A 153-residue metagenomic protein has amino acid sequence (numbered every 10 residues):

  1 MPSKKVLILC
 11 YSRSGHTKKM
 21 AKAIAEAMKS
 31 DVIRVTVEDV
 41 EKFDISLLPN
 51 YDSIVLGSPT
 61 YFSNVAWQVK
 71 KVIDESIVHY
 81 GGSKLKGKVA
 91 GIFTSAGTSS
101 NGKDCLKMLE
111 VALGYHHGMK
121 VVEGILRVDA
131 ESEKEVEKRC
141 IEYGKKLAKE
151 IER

Functional and structural regions predicted by a protein language model:
P2-L7, H16-K19, A23-S46, N50-R153: FMN-binding flavodoxin-like domain, especially the glycine-rich phosphate-binding loop
R13: Donor nucleotide-sugar binding loop of glycosyltransferases
